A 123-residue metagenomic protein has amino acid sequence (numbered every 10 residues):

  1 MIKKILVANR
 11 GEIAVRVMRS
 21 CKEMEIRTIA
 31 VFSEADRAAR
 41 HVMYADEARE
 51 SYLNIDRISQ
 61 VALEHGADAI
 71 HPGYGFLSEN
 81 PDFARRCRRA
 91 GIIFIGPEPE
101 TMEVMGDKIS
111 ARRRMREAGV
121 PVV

Functional and structural regions predicted by a protein language model:
M1-V123: N-terminal beta-alpha lobe that positions the nucleotide/phosphoryl donor in ATP/NTP-coupled carboxylate activation
